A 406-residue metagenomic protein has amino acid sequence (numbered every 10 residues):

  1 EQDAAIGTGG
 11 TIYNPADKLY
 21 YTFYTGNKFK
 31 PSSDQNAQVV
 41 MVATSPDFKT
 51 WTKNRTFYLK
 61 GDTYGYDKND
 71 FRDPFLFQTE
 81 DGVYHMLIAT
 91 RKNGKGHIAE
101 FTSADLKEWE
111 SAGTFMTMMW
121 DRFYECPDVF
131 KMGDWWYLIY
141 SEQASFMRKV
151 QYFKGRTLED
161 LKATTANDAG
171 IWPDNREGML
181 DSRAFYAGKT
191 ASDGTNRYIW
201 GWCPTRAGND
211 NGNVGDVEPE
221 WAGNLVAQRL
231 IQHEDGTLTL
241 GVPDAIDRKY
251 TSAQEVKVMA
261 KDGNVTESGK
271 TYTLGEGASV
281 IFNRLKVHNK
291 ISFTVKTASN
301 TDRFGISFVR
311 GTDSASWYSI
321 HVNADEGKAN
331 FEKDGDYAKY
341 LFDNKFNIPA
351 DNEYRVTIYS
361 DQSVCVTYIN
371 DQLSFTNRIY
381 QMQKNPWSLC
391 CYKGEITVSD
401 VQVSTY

Functional and structural regions predicted by a protein language model:
E1-D73, F77-D121, K131-D181, C203-D262 (+3 more regions): Beta-rich carbohydrate-recognition and catalytic domains
V129, I291-F293, N352-I369: Short tryptophan-centered beta-strand motifs in secreted/extracellular beta-sheet-rich domains of glycan-recognition
R176-E177, A278-R284, F342-I348, N377-R378: Beta-strand-rich interaction surfaces with strong enrichment in secreted/lumenal proteins
T237, G241-T297: Surface beta-strand/loop "capping" patches
K270-F331: Secretory/extracellular carbohydrate-interaction modules and structurally similar beta-sandwich "look-alikes"
D334-R355: Short, aromatic/His-centered strand-loop micro-motif at the edge of beta-sheets
D371-W387: Short, solvent-exposed beta-strand-to-loop segments that form ligand-recognition rims of beta-rich domains
S399-V403: Extracellular beta-strand elements of beta-rich domains used for carbohydrate recognition/degradation or cell-matrix
